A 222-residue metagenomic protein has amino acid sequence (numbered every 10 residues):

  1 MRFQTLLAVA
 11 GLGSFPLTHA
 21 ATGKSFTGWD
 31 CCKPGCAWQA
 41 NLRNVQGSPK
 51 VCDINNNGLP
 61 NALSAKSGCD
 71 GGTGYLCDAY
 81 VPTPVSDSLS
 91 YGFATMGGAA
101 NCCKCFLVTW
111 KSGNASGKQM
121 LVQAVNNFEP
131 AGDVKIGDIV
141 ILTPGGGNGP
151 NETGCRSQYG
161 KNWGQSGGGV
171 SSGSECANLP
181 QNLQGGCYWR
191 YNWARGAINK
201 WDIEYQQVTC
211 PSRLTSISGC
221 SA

Functional and structural regions predicted by a protein language model:
R2-A222: Mature exported/compartmentalized surface modules and terminal targeting/interaction regions
